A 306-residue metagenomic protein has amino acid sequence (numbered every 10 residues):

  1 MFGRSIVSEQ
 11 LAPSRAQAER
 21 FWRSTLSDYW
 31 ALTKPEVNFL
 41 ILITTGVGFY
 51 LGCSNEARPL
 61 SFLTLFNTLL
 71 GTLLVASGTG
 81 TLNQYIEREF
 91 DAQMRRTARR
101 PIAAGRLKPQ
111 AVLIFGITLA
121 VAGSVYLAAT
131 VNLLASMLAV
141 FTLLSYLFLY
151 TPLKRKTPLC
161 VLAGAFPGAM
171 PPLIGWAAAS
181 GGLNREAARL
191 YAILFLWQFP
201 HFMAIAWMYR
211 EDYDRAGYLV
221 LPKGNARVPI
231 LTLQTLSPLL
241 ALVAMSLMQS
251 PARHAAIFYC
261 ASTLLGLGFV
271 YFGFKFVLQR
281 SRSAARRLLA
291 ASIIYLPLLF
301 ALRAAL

Functional and structural regions predicted by a protein language model:
I6-L26, I86-L107, P200-P229: Cytosolic, membrane-interface loops and tails of multi-pass inner-membrane proteins
I43-V47, L51-R88, R96, A120-S124 (+2 more regions): Membrane-embedded alpha-helical segments that form the functional core of polytopic membrane enzymes, especially those
L73-T81, L144-P152, I193-R210, V243 (+1 more regions): Transmembrane alpha-helical segments that form the membrane-embedded catalytic/substrate-channel core of multi-pass
R88, R96-S136, A226-S250: Multi-pass membrane catalytic core of lipid/isoprenoid biosynthesis enzymes
R106-A178: Intramembrane alpha-helical segments
L127-F141, R189, L194, A256-L265 (+1 more regions): Structural signature of hydrophobic alpha-helical transmembrane segments
L173-L183, L242-Q249, Y295-L306: Hydrophobic alpha-helical transmembrane segments in multi-pass integral membrane proteins
R227-I230, G268-L298: Interfacial loop-to-transmembrane junctions
